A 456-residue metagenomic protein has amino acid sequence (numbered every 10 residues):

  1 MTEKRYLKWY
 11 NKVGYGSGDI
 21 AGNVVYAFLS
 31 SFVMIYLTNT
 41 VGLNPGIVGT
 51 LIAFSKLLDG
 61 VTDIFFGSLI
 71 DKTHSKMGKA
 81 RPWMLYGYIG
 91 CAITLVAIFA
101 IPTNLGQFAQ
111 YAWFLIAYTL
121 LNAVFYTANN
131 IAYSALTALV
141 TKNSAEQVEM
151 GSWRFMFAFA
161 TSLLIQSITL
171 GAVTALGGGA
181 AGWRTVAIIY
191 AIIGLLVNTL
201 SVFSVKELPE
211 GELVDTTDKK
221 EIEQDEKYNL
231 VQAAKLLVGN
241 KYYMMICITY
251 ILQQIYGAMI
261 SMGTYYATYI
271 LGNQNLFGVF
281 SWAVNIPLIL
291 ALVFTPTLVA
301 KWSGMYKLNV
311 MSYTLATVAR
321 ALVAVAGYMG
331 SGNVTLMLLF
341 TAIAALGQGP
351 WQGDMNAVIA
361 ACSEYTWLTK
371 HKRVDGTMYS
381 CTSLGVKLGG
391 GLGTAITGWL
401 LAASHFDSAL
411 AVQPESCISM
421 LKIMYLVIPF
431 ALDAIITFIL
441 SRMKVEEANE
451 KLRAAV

Functional and structural regions predicted by a protein language model:
T2-V456: Membrane-embedded alpha-helical bundles of multi-pass transporters/translocases, especially carrier/permease families
